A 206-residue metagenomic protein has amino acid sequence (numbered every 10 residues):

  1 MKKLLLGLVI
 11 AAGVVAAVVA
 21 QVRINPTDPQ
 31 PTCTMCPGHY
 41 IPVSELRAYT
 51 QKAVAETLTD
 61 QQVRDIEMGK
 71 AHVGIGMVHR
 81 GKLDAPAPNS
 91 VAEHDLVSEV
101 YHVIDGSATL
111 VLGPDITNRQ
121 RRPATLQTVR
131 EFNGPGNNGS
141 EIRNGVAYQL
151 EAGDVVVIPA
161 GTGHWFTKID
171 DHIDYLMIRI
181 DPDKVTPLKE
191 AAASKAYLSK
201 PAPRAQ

Functional and structural regions predicted by a protein language model:
M1-L4: Positively charged n-region of N-terminal signal peptides that target proteins for export
G7-A16: Bacterial N-terminal signal peptides
V18-D95, L188-A196, K200-Q206: A short, N-terminal "cap"/entry segment at the start of jelly-roll beta-barrel domains of the cupin/DSBH fold
A92, S98-H102, A147-Y148, V155-V156: His/acidic/aromatic-lined binding-pocket segments of jelly-roll/cupin-type domains and related regulatory beta-sandwich
D95-P114, T125-N138: Short, conserved beta-strand element in jelly-roll/cupin
S140-G145: Short alpha-helix capping/helix-loop boundary micro-motifs
Y148-I169: Conserved metal-binding segment of the jelly-roll/cupin
D171-L188: A short hydrophobic beta-strand segment most commonly corresponding to one strand of the jelly-roll/cupin
